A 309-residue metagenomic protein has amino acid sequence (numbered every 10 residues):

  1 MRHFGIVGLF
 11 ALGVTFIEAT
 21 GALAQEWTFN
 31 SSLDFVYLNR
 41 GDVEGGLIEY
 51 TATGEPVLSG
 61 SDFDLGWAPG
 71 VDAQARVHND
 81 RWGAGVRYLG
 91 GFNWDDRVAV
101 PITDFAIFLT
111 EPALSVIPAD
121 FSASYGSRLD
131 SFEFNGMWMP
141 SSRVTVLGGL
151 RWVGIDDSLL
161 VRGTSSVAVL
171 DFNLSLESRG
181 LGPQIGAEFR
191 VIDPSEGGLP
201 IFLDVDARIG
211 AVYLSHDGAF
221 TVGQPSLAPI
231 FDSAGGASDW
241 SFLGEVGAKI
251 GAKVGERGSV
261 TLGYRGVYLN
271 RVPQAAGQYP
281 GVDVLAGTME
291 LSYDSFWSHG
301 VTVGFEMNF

Functional and structural regions predicted by a protein language model:
L23-F29, E44, H78-R81, M139-V146 (+2 more regions): Short loop/turn motifs that connect adjacent beta-strands in outer-membrane beta-barrel proteins
L23-G91: Short glycine/proline- and aromatic-enriched beta-strand/turn motifs that initiate or cap beta-hairpins
F29, P69-A73, D130-F134, L181-I185 (+2 more regions): Hydrophobic, lipid-facing positions within transmembrane beta-strands of outer-membrane proteins
F29-L33, W82-V86, S142-G148, P183-I185 (+4 more regions): Transmembrane beta-strands of outer-membrane beta-barrel proteins
N30-S32, Y37, S295-F309: Outer-membrane beta-barrel "beta-signal"
F35-G41, N79, Y88-W94, W152-D156 (+4 more regions): Transmembrane beta-strands of outer-membrane beta-barrel pores
D42-G66, F92-L129, G154-L181, L214-S241 (+2 more regions): Extracellular/periplasm-exposed beta-strand and loop segments of Gram-negative cell-envelope proteins, dominated by
L174-S178, R190-E245, K249-E256, F309: Outer-membrane beta-barrel transmembrane domain signature
